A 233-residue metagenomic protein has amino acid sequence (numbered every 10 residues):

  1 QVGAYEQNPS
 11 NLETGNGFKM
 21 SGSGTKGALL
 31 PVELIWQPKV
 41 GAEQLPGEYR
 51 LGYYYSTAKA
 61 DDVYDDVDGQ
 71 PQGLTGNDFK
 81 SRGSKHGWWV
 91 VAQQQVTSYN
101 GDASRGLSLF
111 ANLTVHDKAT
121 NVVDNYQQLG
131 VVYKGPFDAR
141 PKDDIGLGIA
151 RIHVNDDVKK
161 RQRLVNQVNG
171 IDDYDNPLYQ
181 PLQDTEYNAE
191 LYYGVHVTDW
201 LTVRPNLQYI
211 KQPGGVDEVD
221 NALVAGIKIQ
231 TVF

Functional and structural regions predicted by a protein language model:
Q1, P38-E48, T97-L107, G135-D144 (+1 more regions): Short loop/turn motifs that connect adjacent beta-strands in outer-membrane beta-barrel proteins
Q1-I35: Aromatic- and glycine-enriched pocket-lining scaffold segments that form the walls of small-molecule binding clefts
V2-E6, Y49-Y55, L107-V115, L129 (+3 more regions): Transmembrane beta-barrel strands of outer-membrane/channel proteins
L12-F18, A60-D68, T120-N125, D157-L164 (+1 more regions): Outer-membrane beta-barrel translocator domains and adjoining extracellular loop/strand segments of Gram-negative
G24-K26, R82-H86, N121-V123, Q183-T185 (+1 more regions): Short sequence motifs at beta-strands and strand-loop junctions characteristic of Gram-negative outer-membrane
A28-L34, H86-V90, N125-V131, Y187-L191 (+1 more regions): Hydrophobic, lipid-facing positions within transmembrane beta-strands of outer-membrane proteins
I35-Q37, Q93-T97, V132-K134, Y192-G194 (+1 more regions): Transmembrane beta-barrel domains of outer membrane proteins
L147, N221-F233: Outer-membrane beta-barrel "beta-signal"
